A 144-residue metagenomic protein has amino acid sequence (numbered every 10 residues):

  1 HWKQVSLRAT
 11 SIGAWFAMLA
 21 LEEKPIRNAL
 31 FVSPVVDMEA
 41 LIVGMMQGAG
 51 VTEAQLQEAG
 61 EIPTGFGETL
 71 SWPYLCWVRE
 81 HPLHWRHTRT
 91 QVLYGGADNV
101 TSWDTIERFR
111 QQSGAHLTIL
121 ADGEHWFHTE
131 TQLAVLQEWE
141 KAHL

Functional and structural regions predicted by a protein language model:
H1: Alpha/beta-hydrolase active-site loop
Q4, P25-R108, Q112-I119, G123-H143: The alpha/beta-hydrolase serine catalytic core
R8-A17: Gly/Ala-rich beta-loop-alpha elbow adjacent to hydrolase catalytic centers
A20-L21: Aromatic pocket-lining residues of Rossmann-like dinucleotide-binding sites
